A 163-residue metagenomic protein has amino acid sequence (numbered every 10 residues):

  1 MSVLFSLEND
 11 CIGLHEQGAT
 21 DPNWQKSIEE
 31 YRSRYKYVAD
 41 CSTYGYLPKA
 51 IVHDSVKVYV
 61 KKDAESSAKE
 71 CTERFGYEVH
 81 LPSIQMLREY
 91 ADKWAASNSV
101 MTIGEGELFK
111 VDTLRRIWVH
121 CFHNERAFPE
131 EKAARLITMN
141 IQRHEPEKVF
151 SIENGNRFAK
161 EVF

Functional and structural regions predicted by a protein language model:
M1-G13, A39, K62, I103 (+1 more regions): Generic low-polarity alpha-helical segments
M1-Y35, F128-K148: PAPS-dependent sulfotransferase catalytic core
G18-T20, K36-A39, V79-P82: Short, flexible loop segments at the rims of nucleotide/cofactor-binding pockets, characterized by
N23-H53: Glycine-rich phosphate-binding loop used to anchor ATP phosphates in small-molecule kinases, encompassing both
R34-K36, H53-V56, N98-S99, P146 (+1 more regions): Short coil/turn segments at beta-strand junctions that form active-site/ligand-binding loops
T43-A127: PAPS-dependent sulfotransferase catalytic domain
V111-F163: PAPS-dependent sulfotransferases, especially Golgi type II membrane carbohydrate sulfotransferases
